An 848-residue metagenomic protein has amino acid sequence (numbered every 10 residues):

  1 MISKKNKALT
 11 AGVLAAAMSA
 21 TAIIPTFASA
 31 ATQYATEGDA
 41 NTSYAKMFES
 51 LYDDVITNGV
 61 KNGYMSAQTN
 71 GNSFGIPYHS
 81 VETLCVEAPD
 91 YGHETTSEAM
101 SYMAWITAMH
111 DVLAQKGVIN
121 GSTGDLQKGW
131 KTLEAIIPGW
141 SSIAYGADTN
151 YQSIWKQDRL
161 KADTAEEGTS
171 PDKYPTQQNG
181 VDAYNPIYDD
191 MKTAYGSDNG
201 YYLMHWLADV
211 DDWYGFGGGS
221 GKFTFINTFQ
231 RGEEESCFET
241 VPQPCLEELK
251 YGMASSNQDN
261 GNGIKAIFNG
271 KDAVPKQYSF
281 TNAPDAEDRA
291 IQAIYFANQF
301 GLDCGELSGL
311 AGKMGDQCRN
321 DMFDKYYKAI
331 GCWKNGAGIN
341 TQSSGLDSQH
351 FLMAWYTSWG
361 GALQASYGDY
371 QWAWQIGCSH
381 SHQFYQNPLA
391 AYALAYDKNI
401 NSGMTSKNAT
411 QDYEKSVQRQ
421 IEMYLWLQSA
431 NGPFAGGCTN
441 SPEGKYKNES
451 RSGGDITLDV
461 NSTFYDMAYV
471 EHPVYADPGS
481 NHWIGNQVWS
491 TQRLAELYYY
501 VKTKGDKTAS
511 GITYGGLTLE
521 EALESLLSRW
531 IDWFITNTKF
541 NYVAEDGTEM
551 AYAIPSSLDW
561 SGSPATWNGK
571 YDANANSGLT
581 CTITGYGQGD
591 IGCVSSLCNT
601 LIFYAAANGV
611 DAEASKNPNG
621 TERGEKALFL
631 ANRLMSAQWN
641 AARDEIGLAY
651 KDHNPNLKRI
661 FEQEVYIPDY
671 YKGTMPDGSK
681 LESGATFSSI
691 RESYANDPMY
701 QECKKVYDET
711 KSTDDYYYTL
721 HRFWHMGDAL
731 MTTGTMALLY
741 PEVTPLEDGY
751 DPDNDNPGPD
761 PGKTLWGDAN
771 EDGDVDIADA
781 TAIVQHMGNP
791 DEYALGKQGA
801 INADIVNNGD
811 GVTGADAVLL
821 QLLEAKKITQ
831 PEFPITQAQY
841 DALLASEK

Functional and structural regions predicted by a protein language model:
M1-A11: Bacterial Sec-dependent N-terminal signal peptides
L9, I24-A28, D753-K848: Cellulosome-associated attachment modules in secreted, modular CAZymes
L14-A22: Hydrophobic core
A28-K131, G301, G305-K313, A362-S366 (+7 more regions): N-terminal module-boundary/linker segments of secreted carbohydrate-active enzymes
T57-T69, A135-D272, T281-D285, G309-K711 (+1 more regions): Extended ligand-binding clefts on enzyme/binding-domain cores
E87-P175, K271-Q299, G305-S308: General structural concept
W105-Q115, Q292-F300, Y392-Y396, Q492-T503 (+4 more regions): Short glycine/serine- and small hydrophobic-enriched flexible loop segments
K705-D728, T732-D751: Long C-terminal extensions of eukaryotic subunits of large macromolecular complexes
